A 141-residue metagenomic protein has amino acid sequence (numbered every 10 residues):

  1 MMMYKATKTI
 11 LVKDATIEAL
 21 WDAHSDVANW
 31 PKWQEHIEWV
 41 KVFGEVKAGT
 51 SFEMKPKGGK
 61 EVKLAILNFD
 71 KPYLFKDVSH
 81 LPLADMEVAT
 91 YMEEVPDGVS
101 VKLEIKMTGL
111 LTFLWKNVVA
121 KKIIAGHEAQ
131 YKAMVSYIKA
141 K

Functional and structural regions predicted by a protein language model:
M1-K41: Hydrophobic ligand-binding cavity/cleft-lining segments
M2, K63-L64, I105-K106: Short, flexible segments with low predicted structural confidence
V12, P31-K32, K41-L83, E87 (+2 more regions): Glycine-rich portal/gate segments that line the openings of hydrophobic small-molecule binding cavities
A15, K76, N117-V118: Short, contiguous strand/loop micro-motifs
E18-W21, E128, K132: Amphipathic alpha-helical segments that line or abut small-molecule/effector binding pockets and mediate allosteric
A28, E61, G109: Short alpha-helical
H80-A129, S136: Beta-strand/loop substructures that line and gate deep hydrophobic ligand-binding cavities in soluble
